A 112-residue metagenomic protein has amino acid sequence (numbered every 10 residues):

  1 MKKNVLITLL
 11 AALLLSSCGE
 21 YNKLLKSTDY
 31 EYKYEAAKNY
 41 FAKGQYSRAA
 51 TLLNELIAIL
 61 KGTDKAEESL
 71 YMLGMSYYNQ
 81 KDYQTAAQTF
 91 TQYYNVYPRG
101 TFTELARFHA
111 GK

Functional and structural regions predicted by a protein language model:
L15-S17: C-terminal motif of bacterial Sec signal peptides marking the signal peptidase cleavage site
G19-N22: Bacterial signal peptide processing site
L24-K26, A58-A66, Y94-T103: Short solvent-exposed coil/turn linkers within tandem alpha-helical repeat scaffolds
